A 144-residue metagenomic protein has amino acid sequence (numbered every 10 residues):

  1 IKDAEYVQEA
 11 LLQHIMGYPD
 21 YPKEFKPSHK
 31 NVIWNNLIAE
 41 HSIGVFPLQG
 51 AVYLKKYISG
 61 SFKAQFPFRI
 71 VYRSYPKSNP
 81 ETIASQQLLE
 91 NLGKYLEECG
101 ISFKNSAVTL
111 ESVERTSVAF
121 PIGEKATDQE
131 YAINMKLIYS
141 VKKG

Functional and structural regions predicted by a protein language model:
I1-W34, Q49-G144: Charged, amphipathic alpha-helical segments and their flanking helix caps
E40-L48: A short, hydrophobic beta-strand-centered structural micro-motif
